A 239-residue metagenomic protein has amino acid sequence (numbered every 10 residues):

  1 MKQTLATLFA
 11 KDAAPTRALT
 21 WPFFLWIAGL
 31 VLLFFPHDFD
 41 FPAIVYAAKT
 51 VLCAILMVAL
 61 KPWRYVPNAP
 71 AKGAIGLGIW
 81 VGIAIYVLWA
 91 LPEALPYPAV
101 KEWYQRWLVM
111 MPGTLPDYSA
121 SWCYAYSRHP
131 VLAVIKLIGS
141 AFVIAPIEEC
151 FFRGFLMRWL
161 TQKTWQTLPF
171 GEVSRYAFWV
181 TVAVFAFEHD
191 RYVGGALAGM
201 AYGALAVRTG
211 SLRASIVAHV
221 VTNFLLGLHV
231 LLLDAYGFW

Functional and structural regions predicted by a protein language model:
T4-P22, E172-V173: N-terminal membrane topogenic signal
A10, A14, H37-D40, Y126-P130 (+1 more regions): Juxtamembrane loop-transmembrane helix junctions in multi-pass integral membrane proteins, especially the extracellular
P15-G82, Y86: Alpha-helical transmembrane segments in multi-pass membrane proteins
W26-F34, I83-L91, V182-H189, N223-H229: Aromatic-anchored segments of alpha-helical transmembrane domains
D38, K61-Y65, A94, P98 (+3 more regions): Transmembrane helix-loop junctions in multipass membrane proteins, especially transporters and channels
V66-I144, T161-E172, Y236: Juxtamembrane helix-loop-helix connectors linking adjacent transmembrane helices in multi-pass membrane enzymes
A125-W239: Transmembrane helix-loop-helix hairpins at the membrane interface of multi-pass integral membrane proteins
